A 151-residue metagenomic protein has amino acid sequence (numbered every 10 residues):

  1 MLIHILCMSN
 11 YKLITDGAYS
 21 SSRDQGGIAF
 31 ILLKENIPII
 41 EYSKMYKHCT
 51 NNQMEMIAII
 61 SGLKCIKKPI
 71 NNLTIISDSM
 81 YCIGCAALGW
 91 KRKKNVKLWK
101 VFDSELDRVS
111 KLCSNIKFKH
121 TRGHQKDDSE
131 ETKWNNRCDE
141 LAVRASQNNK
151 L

Functional and structural regions predicted by a protein language model:
L6-Q53, S61-C65, E140, R144-S146 (+1 more regions): RNase H-like nuclease fold core
T15-Q25, I60-R137, L141, A145: RNase H catalytic domain
I57: Active-site phosphate/pyrophosphate-handling residues
